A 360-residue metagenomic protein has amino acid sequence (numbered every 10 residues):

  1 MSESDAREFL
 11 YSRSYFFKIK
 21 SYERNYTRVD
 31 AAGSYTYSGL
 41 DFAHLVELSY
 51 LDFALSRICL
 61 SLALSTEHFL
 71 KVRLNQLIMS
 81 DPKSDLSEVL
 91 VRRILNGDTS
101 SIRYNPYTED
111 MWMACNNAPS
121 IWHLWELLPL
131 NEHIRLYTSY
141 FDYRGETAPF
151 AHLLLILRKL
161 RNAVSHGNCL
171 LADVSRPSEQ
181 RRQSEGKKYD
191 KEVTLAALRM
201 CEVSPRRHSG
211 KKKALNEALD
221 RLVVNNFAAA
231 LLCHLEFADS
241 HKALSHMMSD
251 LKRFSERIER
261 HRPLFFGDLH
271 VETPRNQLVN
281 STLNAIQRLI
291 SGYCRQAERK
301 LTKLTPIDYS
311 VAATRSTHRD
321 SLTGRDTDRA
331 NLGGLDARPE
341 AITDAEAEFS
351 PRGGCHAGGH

Functional and structural regions predicted by a protein language model:
M1-K159, L171-H360: Extended intrinsically disordered or low-complexity regions, especially N/C-terminal cytosolic tails and loops, rather
G167: Acidic/aromatic/glycine-rich contiguous surface patches that form carbohydrate-binding/processing clefts and analogous
